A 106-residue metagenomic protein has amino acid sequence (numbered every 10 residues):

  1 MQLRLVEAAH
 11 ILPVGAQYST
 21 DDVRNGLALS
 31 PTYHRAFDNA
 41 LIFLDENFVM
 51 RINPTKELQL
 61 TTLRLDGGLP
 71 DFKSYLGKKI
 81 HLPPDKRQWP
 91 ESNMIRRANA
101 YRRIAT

Functional and structural regions predicted by a protein language model:
L3-T106: A detector for short metal-coordination/catalytic motifs
